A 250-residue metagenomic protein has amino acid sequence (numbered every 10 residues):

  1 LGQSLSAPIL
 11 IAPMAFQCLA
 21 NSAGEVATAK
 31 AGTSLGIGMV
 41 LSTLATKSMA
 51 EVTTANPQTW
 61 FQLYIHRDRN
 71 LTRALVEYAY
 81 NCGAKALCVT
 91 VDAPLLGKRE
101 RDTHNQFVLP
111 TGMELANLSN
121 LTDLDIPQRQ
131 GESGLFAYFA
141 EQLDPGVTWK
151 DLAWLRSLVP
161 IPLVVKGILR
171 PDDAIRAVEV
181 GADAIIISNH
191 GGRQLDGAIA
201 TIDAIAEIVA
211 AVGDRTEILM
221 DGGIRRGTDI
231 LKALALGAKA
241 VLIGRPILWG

Functional and structural regions predicted by a protein language model:
L1-I9, T148-W149, A153: N-terminal amphipathic alpha-helix/helix-capping segment at the start of soluble metabolic enzymes
L5-M49: Glycine-rich active-site/cofactor-binding loop and its immediate structural neighborhood
S6-A12, G222, A240-L242: Short FAD-binding loop at a beta-strand-to-alpha-helix junction that anchors the flavin cofactor in diverse
A7-I9, P57, K85: A generic secondary-structure signal marking the coil-to-beta-strand transition
F16, V26-K30, S34, T54 (+2 more regions): Alpha/beta enzyme core
T33-T72: A gly/proline- and charged-residue-enriched helix-loop-helix capping module
